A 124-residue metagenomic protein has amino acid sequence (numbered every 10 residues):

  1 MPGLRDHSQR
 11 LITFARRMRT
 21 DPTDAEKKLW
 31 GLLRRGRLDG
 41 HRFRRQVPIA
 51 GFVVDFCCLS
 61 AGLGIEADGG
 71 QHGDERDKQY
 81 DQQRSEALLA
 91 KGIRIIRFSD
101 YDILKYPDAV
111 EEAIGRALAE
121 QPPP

Functional and structural regions predicted by a protein language model:
M1-R42, A90, A119-P124: Solvent-exposed, charged helical/coil patches that constitute nucleic-acid or partner-interaction surfaces
I12-T23, R45-Q121: Basic, amphipathic alpha-helical patches used to engage nucleic acids or provide basic targeting signals, exemplified
